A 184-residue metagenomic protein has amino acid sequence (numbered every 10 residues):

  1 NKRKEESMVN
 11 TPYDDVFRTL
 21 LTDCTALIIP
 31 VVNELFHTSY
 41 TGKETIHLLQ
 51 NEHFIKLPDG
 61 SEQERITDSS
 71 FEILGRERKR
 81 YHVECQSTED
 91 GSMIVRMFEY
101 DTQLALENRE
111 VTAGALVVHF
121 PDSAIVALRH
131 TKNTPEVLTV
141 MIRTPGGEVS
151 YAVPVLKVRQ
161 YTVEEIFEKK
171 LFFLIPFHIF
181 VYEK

Functional and structural regions predicted by a protein language model:
K2-K184: Conserved single-residue anchors adjacent to enzymatic active/cofactor-binding motifs
